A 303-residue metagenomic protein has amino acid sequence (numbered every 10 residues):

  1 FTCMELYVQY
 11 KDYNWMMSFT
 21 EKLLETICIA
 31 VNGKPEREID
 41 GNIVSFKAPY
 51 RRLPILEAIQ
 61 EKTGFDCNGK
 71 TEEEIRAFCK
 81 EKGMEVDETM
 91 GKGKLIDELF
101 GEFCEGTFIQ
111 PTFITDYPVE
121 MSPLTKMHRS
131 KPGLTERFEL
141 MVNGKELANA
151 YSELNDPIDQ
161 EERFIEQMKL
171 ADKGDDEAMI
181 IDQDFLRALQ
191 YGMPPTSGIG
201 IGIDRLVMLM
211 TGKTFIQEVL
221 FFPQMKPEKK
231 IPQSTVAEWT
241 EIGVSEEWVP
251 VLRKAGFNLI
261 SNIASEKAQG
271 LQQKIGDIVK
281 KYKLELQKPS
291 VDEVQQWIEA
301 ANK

Functional and structural regions predicted by a protein language model:
F1-W15, L23-E25, G83, M208: Class II aminoacyl-tRNA synthetase-like tRNA-binding/catalytic domains
V8-K11, P118-M121, R129-K131, K145-L147 (+4 more regions): Short, glycine-/Ser/Thr-/acidic-enriched flexible segments
M16-T20, T71, K92, I96 (+4 more regions): Hydrophobic (often cysteine-bearing) scaffold residues that line and stabilize catalytic clefts of nucleotide/cofactor
L23, I29-K145, E166-M193: Metal-assisted phosphate- and nucleotidyl-transfer catalytic regions
E98-E105, I109-T112, Y117-E120, M208-F222 (+2 more regions): Short, amphipathic C-terminal "tail helix"
I114, A150, G202: Hydrophobic, well-ordered secondary-structure elements that form the walls of internal hydrophobic environments
P157-K229: Active-site pocket scaffolds in enzymes
E228-K303: Compact, charge-rich alpha-helical regulatory domains located at protein termini
